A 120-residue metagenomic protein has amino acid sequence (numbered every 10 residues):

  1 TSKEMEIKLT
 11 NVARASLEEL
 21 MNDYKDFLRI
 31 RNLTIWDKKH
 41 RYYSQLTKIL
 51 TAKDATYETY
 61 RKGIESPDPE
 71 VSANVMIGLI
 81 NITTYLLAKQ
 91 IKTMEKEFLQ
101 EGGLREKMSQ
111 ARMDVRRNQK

Functional and structural regions predicted by a protein language model:
T1-K120: Amphipathic alpha-helical assembly/interaction segments
